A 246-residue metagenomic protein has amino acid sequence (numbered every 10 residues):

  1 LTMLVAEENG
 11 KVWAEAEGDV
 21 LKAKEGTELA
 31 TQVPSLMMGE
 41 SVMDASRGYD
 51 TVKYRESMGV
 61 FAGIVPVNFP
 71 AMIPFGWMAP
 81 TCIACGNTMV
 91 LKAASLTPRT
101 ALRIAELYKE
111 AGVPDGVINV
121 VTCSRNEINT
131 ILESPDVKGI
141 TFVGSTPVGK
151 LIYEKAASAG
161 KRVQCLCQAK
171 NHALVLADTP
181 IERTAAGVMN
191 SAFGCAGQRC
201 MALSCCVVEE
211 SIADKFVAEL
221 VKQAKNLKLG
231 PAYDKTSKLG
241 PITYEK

Functional and structural regions predicted by a protein language model:
L1-Y49, T243: N-terminal Rossmann-like NAD(P)+-binding subdomain of aldehyde/semialdehyde dehydrogenases
T2-A6, I83-T88, C200-L203, Y233: A short small-residue
L4, E15, V117-V120, T130 (+2 more regions): Conserved beta-strand positions that form and line the central face of beta-propeller blades
K24-A30, L107, A111, S134 (+5 more regions): Alpha-helical structural signal in soluble globular domains
G39-R183: Rossmann-like NAD(P) dinucleotide-binding subdomain of oxidoreductase/dehydrogenase enzymes
G139, P147-K246: ALDH superfamily catalytic-core signature
